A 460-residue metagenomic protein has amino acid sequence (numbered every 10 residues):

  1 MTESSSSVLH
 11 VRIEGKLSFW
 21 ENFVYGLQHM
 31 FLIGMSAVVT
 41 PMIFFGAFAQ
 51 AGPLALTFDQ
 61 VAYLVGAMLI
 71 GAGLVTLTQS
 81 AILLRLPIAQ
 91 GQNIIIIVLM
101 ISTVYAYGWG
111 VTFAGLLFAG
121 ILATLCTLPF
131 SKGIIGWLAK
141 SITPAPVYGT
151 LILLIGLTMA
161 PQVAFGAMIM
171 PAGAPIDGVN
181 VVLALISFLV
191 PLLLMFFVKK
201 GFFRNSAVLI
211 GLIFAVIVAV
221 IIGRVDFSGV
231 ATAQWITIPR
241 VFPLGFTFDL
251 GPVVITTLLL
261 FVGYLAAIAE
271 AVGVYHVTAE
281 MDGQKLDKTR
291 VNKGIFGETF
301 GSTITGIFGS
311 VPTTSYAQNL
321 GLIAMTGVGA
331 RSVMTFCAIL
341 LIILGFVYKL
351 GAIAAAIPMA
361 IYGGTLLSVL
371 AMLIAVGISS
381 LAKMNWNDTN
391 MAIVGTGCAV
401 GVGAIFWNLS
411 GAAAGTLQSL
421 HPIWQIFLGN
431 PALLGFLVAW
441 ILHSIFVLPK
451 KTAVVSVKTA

Functional and structural regions predicted by a protein language model:
M1-I88, I95-G108: N-terminal signal-anchor module of multipass membrane proteins
M1-V24, F227-G245, E280-Q284, G294 (+1 more regions): Intrinsically disordered, low-complexity non-transmembrane regions of multi-pass membrane transporters
T2-S7, A37-P41, F45, S187-F197 (+7 more regions): Juxtamembrane interface elements at the cytosolic ends of transmembrane helices in multi-pass membrane proteins
F19, F45-I82, L258-R331, V457-T459: Membrane-embedded helical hairpins/re-entrant loop segments and their flanking transmembrane helices within multi-pass
W20-A37, I176-F188, S206, I222 (+2 more regions): Hydrophobic, membrane-embedded alpha-helices of multi-pass small-molecule transporters
L84-I97, A139-V147, R204-L209, S310-N319 (+2 more regions): Short, non-helical or kinked segments that cap or interrupt transmembrane helices
M100-Y105, N319-A330, L340-L344: Interfacial segments of multi-pass membrane proteins
T103-V225, A338, I342-S456: Membrane-embedded alpha-helical modules
